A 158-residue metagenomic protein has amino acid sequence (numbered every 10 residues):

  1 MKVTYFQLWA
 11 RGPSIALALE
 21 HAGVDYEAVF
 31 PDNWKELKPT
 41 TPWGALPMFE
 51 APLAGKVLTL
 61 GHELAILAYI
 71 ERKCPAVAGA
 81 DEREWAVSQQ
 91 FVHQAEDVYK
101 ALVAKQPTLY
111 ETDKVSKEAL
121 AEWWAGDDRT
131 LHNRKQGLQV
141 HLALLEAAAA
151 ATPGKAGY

Functional and structural regions predicted by a protein language model:
M1-H132, T152-P153: GST-like domain detector, emphasizing the conserved glutathione-binding G-site in the N-terminal thioredoxin-like
D128-A149: Amphipathic alpha-helical packing segments from all-alpha helical-bundle domains
K155-Y158: A glycine-rich, coil/turn loop motif that links secondary-structure elements
